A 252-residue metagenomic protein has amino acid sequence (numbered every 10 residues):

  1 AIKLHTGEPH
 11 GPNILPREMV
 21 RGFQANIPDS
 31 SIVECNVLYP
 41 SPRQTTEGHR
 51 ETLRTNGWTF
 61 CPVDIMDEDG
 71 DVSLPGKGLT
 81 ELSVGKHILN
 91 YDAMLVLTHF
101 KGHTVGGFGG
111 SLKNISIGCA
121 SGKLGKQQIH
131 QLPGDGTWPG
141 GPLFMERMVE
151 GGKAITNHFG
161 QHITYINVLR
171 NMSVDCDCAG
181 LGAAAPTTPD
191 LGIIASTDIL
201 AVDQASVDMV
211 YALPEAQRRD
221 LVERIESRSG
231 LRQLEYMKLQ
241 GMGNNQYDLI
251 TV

Functional and structural regions predicted by a protein language model:
A1-L4, P9-V252: Extended, low-polarity segments enriched in aliphatic/aromatic residues
